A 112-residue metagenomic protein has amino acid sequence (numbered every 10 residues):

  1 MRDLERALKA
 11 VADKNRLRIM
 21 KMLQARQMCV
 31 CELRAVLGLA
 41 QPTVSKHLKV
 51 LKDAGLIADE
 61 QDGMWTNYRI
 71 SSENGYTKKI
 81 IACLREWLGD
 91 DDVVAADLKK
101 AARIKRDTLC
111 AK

Functional and structural regions predicted by a protein language model:
M1-R2, K112: Generic structural signal for short, solvent-exposed loop/turn connectors between secondary structure elements
R2-T43, K49, M64-G75: N-terminal helix-turn-helix DNA-binding core of bacterial DNA-binding proteins
G75-K112: Amphipathic alpha-helical dimerization/coiled-coil segments that flank or bridge DNA-binding/regulatory modules
